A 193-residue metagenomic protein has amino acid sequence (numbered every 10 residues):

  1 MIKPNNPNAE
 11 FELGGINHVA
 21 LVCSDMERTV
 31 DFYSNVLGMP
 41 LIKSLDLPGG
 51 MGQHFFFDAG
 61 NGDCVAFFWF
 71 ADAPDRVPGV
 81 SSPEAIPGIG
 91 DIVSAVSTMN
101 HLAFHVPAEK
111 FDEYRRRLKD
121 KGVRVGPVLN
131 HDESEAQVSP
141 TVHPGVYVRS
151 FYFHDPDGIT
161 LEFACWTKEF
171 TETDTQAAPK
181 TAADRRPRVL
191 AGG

Functional and structural regions predicted by a protein language model:
M1-F11: A detector for short, charged/polar N-terminal pre-domain segments
I2, M26-E27, E84-P156, P179-G193: Vicinal oxygen chelate
V22-D75: Core segments of cupin and vicinal oxygen chelate
L47-P48, H131-E133, T167: Conserved beta-strand edge residues that scaffold enzyme active sites
F56-D63, P78-P87, I92-V93: Active-site-adjacent scaffolding segments
R76-P78, K168-A182: A short, polar/charged loop-to-alpha-helix boundary motif
I159: Conserved Rossmann-like nucleotide-cofactor binding loop
